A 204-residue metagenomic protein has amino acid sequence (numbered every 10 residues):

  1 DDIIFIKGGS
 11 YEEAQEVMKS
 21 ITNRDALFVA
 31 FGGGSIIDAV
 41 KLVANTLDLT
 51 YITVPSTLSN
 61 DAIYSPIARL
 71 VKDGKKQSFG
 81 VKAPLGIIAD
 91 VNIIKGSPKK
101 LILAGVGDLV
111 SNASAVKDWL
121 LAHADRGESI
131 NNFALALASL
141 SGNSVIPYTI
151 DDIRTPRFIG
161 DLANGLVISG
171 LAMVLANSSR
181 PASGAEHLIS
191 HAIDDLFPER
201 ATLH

Functional and structural regions predicted by a protein language model:
D1-L27: ATP/NTP phosphate-donor binding region
I4-F5, V29, I52-V54, A89 (+1 more regions): General beta-strand structural signal in soluble alpha/beta enzymes
K19, L42-N45, D195: Short, well-ordered alpha-helices that flank and scaffold nucleotide-derived cofactor binding pockets
A30-S35: N-terminal glycine-rich "phosphate-gripper" loop used for MgATP/nucleotide binding and carboxylate activation
I36-L49: Short Gly/Thr/Asp-enriched flexible loops that form oxyanion-binding sites at enzyme active sites
V40, D61, G96, H191-I193: Generic hydrophobic alpha-helical membrane-span motif
T46-G142: A glycine/threonine-rich phosphate-anchoring loop and its flanking beta-alpha core in nucleotide/phosphate-binding
F133-H204: Active-site segments that bind and position negatively charged phosphate/pyrophosphate groups
